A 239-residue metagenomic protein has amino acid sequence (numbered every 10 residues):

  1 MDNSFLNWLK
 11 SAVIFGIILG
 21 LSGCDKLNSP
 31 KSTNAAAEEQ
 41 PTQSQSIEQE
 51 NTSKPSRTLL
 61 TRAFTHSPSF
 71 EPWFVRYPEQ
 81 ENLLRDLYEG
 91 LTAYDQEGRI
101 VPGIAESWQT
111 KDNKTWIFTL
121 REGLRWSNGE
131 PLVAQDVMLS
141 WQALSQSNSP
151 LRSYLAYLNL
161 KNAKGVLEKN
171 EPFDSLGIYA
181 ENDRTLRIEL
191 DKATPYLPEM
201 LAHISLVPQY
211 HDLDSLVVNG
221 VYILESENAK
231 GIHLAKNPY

Functional and structural regions predicted by a protein language model:
D2-A12: Bacterial N-terminal signal peptides that target proteins for export
A12-G20: Bacterial N-terminal signal peptides
D25-T33: Bacterial lipoprotein signal-peptidase II cleavage site
T33-R62: Post-signal peptide N-terminal segment of mature Sec-exported envelope proteins
S56-H66, T115-F118, V137-S140, L186-I188 (+2 more regions): Short, well-ordered beta-strand elements
R62-D112: N-terminal lobe/hinge region of extracytoplasmic solute-binding protein
S107-S153: Aromatic- and charge-enriched surface segment that lines or borders ligand/interaction sites
D183-T185, E189-Y239: Gly/Pro-rich hinge or "lid" segments in bacterial periplasmic/extracellular proteins
